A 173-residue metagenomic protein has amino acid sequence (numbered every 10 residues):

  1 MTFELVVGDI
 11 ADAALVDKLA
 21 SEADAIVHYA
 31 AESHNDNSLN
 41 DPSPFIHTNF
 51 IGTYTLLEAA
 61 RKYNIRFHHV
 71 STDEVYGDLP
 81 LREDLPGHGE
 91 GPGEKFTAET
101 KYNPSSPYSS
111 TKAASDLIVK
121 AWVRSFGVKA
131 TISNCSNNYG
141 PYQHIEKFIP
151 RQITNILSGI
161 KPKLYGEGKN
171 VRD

Functional and structural regions predicted by a protein language model:
T2-A25: Conserved Rossmann-fold cofactor-binding substructure of NAD(P)-dependent oxidoreductases
A25, Y54-S106: Conserved Rossmann-fold NAD(P)-dependent oxidoreductase catalytic core, especially the SDR/UDP-sugar
V27, H68-V70, S133, Q152: Hydrophobic structural elements of the Rossmann-like NAD(P)H-binding subdomain that define the short-chain
A30-S33, S71-T72: Conserved NAD(P)H cofactor-binding loop of Rossmann-fold oxidoreductase domains
F45-I46, F96: A hydrophobic alpha-helix adjacent to the NAD(P)-binding/active-site core of NAD(P)-dependent oxidoreductases, strongly
L79-K95, L117-D173: NAD(P)-dependent short-chain dehydrogenase/reductase
T111-A114: Active-site helix of classical SDR
